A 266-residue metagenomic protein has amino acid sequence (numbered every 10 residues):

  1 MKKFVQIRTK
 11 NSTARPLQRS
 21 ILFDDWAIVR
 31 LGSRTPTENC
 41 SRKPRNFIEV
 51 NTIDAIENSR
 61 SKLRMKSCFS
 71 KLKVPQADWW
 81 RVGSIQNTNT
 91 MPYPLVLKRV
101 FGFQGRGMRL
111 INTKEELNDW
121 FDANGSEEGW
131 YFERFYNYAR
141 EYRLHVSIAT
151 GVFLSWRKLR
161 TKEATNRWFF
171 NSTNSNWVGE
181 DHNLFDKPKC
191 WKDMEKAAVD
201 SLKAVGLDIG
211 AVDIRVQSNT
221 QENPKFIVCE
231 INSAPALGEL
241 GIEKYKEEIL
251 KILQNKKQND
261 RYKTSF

Functional and structural regions predicted by a protein language model:
M1-T90: Conserved N-proximal alpha/beta basic substrate-recognition cap immediately N-terminal to, or forming the N-lobe
N11, S33-T35, A55, G102-F103 (+5 more regions): Short, solvent-exposed loop/turn segments at secondary-structure junctions
P94-N112: Conserved anion/nucleotide-ligand pocket segment
L95, V152-F153, G210, I227-E230: Protein kinase-like catalytic core scaffold
R109-A197: Phosphate-binding site of ATP-dependent enzymes
W130, L207-G210: PAS/PAS-like sensory domains
P188-K189, K203-L207, V216-F266: C-terminal active-site "lid" helix and adjoining low-complexity regulatory extension at the edge of ATP-using catalytic
V212-I214: Hydrophobic residue at the +6 position relative to the catalytic HRD Asp in the kinase catalytic loop
